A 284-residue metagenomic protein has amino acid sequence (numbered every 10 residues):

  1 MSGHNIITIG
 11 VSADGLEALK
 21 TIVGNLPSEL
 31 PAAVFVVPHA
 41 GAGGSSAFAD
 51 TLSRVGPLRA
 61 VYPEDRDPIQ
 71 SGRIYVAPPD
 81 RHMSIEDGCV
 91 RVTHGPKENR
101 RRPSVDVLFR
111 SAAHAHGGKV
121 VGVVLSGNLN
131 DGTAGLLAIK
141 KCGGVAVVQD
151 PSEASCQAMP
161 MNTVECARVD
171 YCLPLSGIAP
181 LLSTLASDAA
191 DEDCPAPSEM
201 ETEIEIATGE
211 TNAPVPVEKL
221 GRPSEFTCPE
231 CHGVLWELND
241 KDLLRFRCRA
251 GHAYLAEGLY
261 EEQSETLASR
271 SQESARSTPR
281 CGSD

Functional and structural regions predicted by a protein language model:
M1-D284: Conserved acid/base catalytic micro-environments in cytosolic active-site loops
